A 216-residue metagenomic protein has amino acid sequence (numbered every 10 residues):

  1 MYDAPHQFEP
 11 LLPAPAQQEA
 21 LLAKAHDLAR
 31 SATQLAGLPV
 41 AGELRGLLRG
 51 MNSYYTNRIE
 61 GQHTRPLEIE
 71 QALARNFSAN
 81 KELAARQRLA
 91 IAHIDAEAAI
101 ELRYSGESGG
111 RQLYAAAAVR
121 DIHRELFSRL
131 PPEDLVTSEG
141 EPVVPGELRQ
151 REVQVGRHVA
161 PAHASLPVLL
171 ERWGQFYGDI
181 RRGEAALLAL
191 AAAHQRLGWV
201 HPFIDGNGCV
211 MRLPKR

Functional and structural regions predicted by a protein language model:
M1-R216: FIC/Doc superfamily catalytic core
